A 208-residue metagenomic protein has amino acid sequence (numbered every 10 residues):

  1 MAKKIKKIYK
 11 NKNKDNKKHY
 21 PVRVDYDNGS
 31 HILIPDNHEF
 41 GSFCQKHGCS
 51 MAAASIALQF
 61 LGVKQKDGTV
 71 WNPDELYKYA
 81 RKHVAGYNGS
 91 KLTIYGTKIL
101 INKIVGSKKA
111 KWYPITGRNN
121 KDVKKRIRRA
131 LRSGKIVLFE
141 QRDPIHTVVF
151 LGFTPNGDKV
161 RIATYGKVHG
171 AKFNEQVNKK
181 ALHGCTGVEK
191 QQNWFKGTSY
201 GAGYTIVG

Functional and structural regions predicted by a protein language model:
M1, F153-G208: Noncatalytic regulatory segments and standalone regulatory/sensor domains
M1-G89, N156, V168, V177-K179: Active-site-adjacent structural segments surrounding the nucleophilic cysteine of cysteine proteases and isopeptidases
Y9, N13, A80-A85, V105 (+3 more regions): Generic secondary-structure transition motif, activating predominantly at the C-termini of alpha-helices
S50-L58, Y77, I94, K98 (+4 more regions): Extracytoplasmic/secreted envelope proteins and their assembly/folding machinery, especially bacterial periplasmic
D67-Y95, L100-D122: Catalytic cysteine-centered active-site loop
Y113-Y165, T205: Active-site-adjacent substructure of cysteine-protease-like catalytic cores
